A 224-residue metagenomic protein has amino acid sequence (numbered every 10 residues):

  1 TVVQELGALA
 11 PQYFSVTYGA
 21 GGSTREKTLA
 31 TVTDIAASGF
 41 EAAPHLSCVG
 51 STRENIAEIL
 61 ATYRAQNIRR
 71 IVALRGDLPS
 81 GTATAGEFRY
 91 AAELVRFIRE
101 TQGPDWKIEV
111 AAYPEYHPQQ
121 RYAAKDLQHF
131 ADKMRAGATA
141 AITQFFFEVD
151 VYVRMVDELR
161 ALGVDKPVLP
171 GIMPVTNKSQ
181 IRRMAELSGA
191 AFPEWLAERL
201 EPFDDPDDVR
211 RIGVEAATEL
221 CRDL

Functional and structural regions predicted by a protein language model:
T1, T17-G21, H45-S51, L74-L78 (+4 more regions): Active-site beta-loop-alpha junctions enriched in small/polar residues
T1-L6, T28, R53-A61, Y122-D132 (+1 more regions): Short, acidic/polar
V2-E5, L9, G22-F40: Glycine-rich, positively charged N-terminal anion/phosphate-binding segment
V2-T17, R135: Catalytic domains of carbohydrate-active enzymes, especially glycoside hydrolases
F14, Y63, K133, G137 (+1 more regions): Conserved, mostly hydrophobic/aromatic
G22-D34, T52-E58, L78-I98, Q120-A123 (+1 more regions): Active-site-adjacent beta->alpha loops and helix N-cap segments on the catalytic face of soluble alpha/beta enzymes
G86-P114, Q119, A161-L220: Active-site pocket-lining/capping segments in soluble small-molecule metabolic enzymes
